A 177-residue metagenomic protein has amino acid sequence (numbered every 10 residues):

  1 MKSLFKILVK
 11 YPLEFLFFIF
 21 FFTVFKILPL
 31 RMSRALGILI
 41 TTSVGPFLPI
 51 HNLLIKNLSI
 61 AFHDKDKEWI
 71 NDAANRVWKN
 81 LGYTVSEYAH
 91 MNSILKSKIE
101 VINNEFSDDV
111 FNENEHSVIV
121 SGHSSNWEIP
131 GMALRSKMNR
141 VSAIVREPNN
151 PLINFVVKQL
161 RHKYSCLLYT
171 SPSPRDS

Functional and structural regions predicted by a protein language model:
K2-S121, N154-L160, S165: Membrane-anchoring hydrophobic helices of lipid-metabolizing enzymes
I27, A133-K137, S173: Active-site catalytic microenvironments for nucleophilic, acid-base chemistry
I102-N104, I144-R146, S171: Conserved beta-strand termini and adjacent loop/short-helix elements that scaffold enzyme active sites in alpha/beta
E115-L168: Catalytic core of membrane glycerolipid acyltransferases/transacylases, capturing the structured, soluble-facing
Y169-S177: Single conserved hydrophobic/aromatic residue that forms the stacking wall/gate of nucleotide- or nucleobase-binding
